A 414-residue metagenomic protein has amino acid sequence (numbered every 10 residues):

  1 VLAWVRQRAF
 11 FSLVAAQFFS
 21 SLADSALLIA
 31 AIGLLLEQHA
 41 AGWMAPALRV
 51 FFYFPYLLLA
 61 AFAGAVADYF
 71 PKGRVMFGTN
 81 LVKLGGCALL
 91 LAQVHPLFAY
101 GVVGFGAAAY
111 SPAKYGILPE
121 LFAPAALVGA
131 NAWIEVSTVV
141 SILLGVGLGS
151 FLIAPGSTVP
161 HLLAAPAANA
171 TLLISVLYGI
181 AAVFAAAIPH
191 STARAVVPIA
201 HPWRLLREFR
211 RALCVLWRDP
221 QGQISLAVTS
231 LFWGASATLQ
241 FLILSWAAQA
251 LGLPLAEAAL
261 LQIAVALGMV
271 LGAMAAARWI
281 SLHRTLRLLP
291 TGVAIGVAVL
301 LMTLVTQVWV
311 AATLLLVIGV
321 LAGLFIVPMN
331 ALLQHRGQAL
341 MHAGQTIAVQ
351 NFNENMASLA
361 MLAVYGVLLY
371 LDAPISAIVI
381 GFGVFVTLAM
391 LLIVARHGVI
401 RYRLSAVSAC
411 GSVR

Functional and structural regions predicted by a protein language model:
V1-F11, H190-A227: Juxtamembrane intracellular "pre-TM" segments in multi-pass secondary transporters
F11-L28, F51-A67, P71-K83, A99-A154 (+5 more regions): Substrate-agnostic recognition of the 12-TM MFS/MFS-like secondary transporter fold
F18, L22-A30, I153-L172, C214-L271 (+2 more regions): A single, central transmembrane helix in multi-pass transporters
A26-Y56: Extracellular/periplasmic helix-loop-helix junction of adjacent transmembrane segments in MFS-like secondary
I29-H39, A88-A92, L144-I174, S245 (+2 more regions): Transmembrane alpha-helix termini and helix-breaking/packing motifs in multi-pass membrane transporters
R74-L89, L286-M302, I380-V384: Structural signature of the two symmetry-related core transmembrane helices
L97-Y100, G104, G129-A195, I263 (+2 more regions): Hydrophobic alpha-helical transmembrane segments
L286-I326: C-terminal transmembrane helical hairpin of 12-TM major facilitator-type secondary transporters
